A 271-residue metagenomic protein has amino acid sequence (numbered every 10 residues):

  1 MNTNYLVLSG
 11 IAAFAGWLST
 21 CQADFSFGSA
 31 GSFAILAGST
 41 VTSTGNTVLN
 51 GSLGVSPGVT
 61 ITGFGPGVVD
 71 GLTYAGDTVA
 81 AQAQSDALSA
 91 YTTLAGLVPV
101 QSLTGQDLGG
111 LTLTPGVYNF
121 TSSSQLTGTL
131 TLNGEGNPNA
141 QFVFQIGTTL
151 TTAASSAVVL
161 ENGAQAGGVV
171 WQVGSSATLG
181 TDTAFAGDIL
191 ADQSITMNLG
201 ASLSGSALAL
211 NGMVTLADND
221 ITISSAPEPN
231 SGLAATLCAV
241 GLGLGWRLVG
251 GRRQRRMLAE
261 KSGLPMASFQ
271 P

Functional and structural regions predicted by a protein language model:
M1-L8, G232: Bacterial N-terminal signal peptides that target proteins for export
L6, G16, A23, E228 (+2 more regions): Intrinsic disorder/low-complexity segments
S9-G16, A239-G241: Bacterial N-terminal signal peptides
G10, T20, S225-A226, G263 (+1 more regions): Compositionally biased regions
A15-C21, W246-V249: C-terminal segment of classical bacterial N-terminal signal peptides
Q22-S225: Solvent-exposed adhesion/ligand-recognition segments of exported proteins
E228-L248: A short, hydrophobic C-terminal helix/tail in secreted or cell-surface proteins
L244-Q270: C-terminal membrane-anchoring or membrane-association module
